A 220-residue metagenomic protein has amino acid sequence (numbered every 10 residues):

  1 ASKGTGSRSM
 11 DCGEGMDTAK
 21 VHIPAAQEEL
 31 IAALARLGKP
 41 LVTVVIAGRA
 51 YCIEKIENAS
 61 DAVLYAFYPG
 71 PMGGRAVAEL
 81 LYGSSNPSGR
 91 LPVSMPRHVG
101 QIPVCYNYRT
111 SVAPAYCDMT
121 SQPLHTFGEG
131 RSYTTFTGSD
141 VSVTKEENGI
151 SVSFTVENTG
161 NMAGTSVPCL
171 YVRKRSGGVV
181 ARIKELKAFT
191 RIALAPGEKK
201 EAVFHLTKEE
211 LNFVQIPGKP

Functional and structural regions predicted by a protein language model:
A1-P220: C-terminal non-catalytic regions of proteins with extracellular/luminal or membrane-system context
